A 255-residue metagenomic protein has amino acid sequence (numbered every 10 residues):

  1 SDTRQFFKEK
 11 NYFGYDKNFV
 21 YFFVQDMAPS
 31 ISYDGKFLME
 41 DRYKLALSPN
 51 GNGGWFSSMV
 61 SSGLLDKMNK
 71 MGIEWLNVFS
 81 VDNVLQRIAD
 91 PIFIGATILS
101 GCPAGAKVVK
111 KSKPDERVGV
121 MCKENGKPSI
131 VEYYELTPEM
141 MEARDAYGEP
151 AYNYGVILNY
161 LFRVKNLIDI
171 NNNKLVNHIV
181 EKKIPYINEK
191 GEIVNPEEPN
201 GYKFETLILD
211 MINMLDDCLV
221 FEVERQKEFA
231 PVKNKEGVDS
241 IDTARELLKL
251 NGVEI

Functional and structural regions predicted by a protein language model:
S1-I73, V253-I255: Conserved N-terminal catalytic core of the sugar/cofactor nucleotidyltransferase
K67-S80, L85-A89, F93-E254: Catalytic core of tubulin tyrosine ligase-like
